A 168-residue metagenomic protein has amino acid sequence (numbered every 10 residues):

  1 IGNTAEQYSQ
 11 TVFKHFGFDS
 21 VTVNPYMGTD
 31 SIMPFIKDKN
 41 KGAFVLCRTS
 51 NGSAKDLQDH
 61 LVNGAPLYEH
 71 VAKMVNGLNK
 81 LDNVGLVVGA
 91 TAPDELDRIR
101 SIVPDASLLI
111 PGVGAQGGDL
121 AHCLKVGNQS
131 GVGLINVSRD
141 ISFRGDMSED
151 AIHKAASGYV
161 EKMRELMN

Functional and structural regions predicted by a protein language model:
I1-V87: Conserved anion-binding
A5, G64, Y68, Q116 (+2 more regions): Generic structural signal for well-ordered, non-membrane alpha-helical segments in soluble metabolic enzymes
S9, I32, A72, L96 (+2 more regions): Generic structural signal for well-ordered alpha-helices, preferentially at hydrophobic/aromatic core positions
Y26-M27, R48-N51, V113-Q116, R139-I141: Short, acidic/turn-prone active-site loops that include or flank metal/cofactor- and phosphate-binding residues
M33-F35, K55-Q58, D97-I99, L120-A121 (+1 more regions): Short, well-ordered secondary-structure micro-motifs
I36-K37, N76-N79, D97-V103, V160 (+1 more regions): Surface-exposed amphipathic alpha-helices with a cationic face
L86, A90-N136, D140: A C-terminal functional module that forms or caps the active site or interfaces directly with catalytic machinery
A121-V132, R139, F143-N168: C-terminal helical cap(s) of enzyme catalytic domains, especially alpha/beta-barrels
